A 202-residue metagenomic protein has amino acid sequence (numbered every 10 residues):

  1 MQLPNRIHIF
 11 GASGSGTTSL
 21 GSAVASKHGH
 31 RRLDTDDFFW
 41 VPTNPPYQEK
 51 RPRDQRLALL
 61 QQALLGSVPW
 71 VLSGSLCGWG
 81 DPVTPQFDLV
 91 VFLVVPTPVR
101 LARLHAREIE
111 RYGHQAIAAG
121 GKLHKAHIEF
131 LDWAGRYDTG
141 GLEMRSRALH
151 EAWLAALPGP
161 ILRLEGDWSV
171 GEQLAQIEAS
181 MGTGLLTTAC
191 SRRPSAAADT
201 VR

Functional and structural regions predicted by a protein language model:
Q2-L3, D132-R202: NTP-dependent small-molecule kinase module
I9: Hydrophobic anchor at the beta1->P-loop junction of P-loop NTPases
A12: P-loop (Walker A) phosphate-binding loop of NTP-binding proteins
S15: ATP-binding Walker
T18: Walker A/P-loop
S22, S26-L65: Conserved substrate/cofactor phosphate-moiety recognition/catalytic segment in nucleotide-dependent phosphotransferases
R53-P98: Glycine-rich phosphate-binding loop used to anchor ATP phosphates in small-molecule kinases, encompassing both
V94-R145: A glycine- and Lys/Arg-enriched "phosphate-lid" helix/loop adjacent to the NTP-binding pocket of small-molecule kinases
